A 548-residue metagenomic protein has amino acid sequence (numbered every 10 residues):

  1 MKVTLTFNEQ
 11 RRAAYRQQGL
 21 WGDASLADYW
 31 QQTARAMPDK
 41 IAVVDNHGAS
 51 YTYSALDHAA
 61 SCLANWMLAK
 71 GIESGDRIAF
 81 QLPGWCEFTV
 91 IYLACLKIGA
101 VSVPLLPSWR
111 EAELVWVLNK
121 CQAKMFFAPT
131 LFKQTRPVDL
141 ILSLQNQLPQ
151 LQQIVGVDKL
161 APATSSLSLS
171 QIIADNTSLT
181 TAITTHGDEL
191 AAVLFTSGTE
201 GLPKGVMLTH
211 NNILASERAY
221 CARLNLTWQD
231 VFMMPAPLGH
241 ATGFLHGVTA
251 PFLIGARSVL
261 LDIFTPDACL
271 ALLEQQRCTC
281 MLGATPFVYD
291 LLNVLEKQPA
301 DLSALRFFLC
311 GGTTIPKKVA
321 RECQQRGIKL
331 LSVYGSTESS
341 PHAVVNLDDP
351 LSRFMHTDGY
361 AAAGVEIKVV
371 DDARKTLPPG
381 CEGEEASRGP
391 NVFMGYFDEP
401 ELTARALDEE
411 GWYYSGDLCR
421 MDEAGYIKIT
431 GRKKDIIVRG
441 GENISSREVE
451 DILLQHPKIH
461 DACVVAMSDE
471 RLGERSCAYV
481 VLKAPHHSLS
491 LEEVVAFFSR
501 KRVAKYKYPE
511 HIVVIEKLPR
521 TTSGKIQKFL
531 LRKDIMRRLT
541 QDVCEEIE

Functional and structural regions predicted by a protein language model:
F7-E9, A128, F132-G187, V294-L295: ANL superfamily adenylate-forming
G22, D39-W85, T89-L93, R110-V115 (+3 more regions): Conserved AMP-binding/adenylate-forming core of the ANL superfamily
A24, P38-D39, V155-A161, I173-F195 (+2 more regions): Conserved pre-ATP/AMP-binding loop-to-beta segment of ANL
S50-S54, A191-A215: Conserved AMP-binding A3 loop
W109-W116, F126-A128, M281, G389 (+5 more regions): AMP-binding/adenylate-forming catalytic core of the ANL superfamily
L214-V231, G239-C280, D290, V294: Conserved AMP-binding/adenylation subdomain of ANL enzymes
L253, C278-G283, L292-R353, E366 (+1 more regions): Gly/Ser/Thr-rich phosphate-binding loop
Y360-G364, K375-A406, I444: Conserved ATP/PPi-binding loop(s) of AMP-dependent carboxylate-activating enzymes
